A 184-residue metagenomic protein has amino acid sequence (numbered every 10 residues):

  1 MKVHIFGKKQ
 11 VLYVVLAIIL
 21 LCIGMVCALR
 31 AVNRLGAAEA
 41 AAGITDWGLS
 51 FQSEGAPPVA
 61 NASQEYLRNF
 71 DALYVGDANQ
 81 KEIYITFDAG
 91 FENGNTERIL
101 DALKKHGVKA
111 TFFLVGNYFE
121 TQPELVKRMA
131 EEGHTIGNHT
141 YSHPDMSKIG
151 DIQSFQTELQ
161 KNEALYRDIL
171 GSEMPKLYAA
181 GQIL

Functional and structural regions predicted by a protein language model:
M1-L20: N-terminal Sec-pathway targeting helices
V15-A17, A37, A41, M146: Enrichment for repetitive, rod-forming helical segments
L20-R30: Hydrophobic alpha-helical membrane-insertion segments, chiefly the h-region of N-terminal signal peptides
A31-P57: Ser/Thr/Pro/Gly-rich low-complexity linker/stalk segments immediately outside membranes or between
G48-G150, S154, E158-R167, M174-P175 (+1 more regions): Active-site beta->alpha N-cap acidic-glycine motif
I183: Flexible loop residues that form catalytic and substrate-binding hotspots at small-molecule/glycan-binding clefts
